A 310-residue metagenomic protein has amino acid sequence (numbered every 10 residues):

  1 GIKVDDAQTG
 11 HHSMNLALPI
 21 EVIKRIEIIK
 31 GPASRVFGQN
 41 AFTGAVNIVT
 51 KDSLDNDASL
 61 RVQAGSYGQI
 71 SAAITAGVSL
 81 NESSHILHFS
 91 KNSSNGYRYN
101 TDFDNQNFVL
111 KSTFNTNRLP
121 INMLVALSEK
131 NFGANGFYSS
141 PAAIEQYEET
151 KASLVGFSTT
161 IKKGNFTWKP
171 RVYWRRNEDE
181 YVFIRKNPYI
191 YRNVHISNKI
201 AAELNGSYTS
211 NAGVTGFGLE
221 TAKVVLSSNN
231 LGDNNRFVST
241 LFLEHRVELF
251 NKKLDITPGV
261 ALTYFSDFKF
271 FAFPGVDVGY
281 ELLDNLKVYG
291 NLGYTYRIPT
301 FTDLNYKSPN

Functional and structural regions predicted by a protein language model:
G1-E21, K30-A45, D52-D55, A72: Flexible, glycine/serine/threonine-rich loop segments and coil->beta-strand junctions that form periplasmic-facing
T9-H12, E129-Y138, N230-G232, S266-A272 (+2 more regions): Surface-exposed extracellular loop regions of Gram-negative outer-membrane beta-barrel proteins, predominantly
A45, T50-V78, H88-F89, S94-T101: Short strand-turn segments of transmembrane beta-barrel domains in outer membranes, especially the first one or two
T50, V78-L80, F114-T116, T159-K163 (+7 more regions): Residue-level signature of outer-membrane beta-barrel architecture
N56, E82-I86, R118-M123, N131 (+5 more regions): Repeated loop/turn-to-beta-strand initiation elements of outer-membrane beta-barrel proteins
A64-S66, L80-E82, K91-N95, T116-R118 (+8 more regions): Transmembrane beta-strands of outer-membrane beta-barrel pores
V78-S93, V172-W174, D179, A212-K223 (+2 more regions): Surface-exposed extracellular loop regions of Gram-negative outer-membrane beta-barrel proteins
S94-N105, L119-K199: Flexible loop and strand-edge segments within Gram-negative outer membrane beta-barrel domains
